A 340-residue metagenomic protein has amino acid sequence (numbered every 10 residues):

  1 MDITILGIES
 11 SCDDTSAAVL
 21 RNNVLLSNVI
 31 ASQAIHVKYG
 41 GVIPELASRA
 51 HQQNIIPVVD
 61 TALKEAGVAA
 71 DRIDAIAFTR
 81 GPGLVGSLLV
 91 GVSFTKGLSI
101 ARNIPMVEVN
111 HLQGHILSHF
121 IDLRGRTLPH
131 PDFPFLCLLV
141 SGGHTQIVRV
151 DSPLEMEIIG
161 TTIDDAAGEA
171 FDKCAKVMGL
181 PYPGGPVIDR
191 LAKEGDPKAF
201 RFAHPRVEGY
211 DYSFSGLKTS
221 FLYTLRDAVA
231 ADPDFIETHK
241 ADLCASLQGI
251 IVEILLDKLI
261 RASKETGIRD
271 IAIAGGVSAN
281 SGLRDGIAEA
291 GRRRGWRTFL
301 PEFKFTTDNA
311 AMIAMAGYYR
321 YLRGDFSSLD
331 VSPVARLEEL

Functional and structural regions predicted by a protein language model:
M1-D2, V109-F135, A316: Conserved phosphate-binding catalytic cores of ATP/NTP-utilizing and phosphoryl-transfer enzymes
D2-P82, H111: N-terminal beta-alpha supersecondary unit
T15-L20, C137-L139, T145-R149: Short beta-strand scaffold segments in enzyme catalytic cores
A69, R190-I271, N280-R294, Y321-G324: A contiguous, well-structured pocket-lining segment that forms one wall/lid of small-molecule binding clefts in soluble
F78-R102, I121-D122, S281-A290: Short Gly/Thr/Asp-enriched flexible loops that form oxyanion-binding sites at enzyme active sites
E108-V109, I271, A288-I313: Conserved phosphate-binding/catalytic loops in two-lobed NTP-binding clefts
Q113, D151-E194, K218-T219, Y223-D227: Glycine-rich phosphate-binding loop plus the immediately following alpha-helix
H115-L117, P301-E339: Glycine-rich phosphate-binding/hydrolytic loop that grips phosphoryl groups
